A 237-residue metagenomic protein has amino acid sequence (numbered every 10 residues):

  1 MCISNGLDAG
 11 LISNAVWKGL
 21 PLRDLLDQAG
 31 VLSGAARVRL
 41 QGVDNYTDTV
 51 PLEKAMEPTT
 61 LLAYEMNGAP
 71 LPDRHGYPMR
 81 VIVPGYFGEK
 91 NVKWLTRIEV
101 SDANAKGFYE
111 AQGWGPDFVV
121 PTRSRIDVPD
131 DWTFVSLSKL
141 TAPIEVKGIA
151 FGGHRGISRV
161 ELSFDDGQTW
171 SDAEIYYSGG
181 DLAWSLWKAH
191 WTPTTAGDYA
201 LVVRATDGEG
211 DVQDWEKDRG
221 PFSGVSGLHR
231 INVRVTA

Functional and structural regions predicted by a protein language model:
M1-A237: Structured, non-membrane catalytic/scaffold regions adjacent to prosthetic-group chemistry
